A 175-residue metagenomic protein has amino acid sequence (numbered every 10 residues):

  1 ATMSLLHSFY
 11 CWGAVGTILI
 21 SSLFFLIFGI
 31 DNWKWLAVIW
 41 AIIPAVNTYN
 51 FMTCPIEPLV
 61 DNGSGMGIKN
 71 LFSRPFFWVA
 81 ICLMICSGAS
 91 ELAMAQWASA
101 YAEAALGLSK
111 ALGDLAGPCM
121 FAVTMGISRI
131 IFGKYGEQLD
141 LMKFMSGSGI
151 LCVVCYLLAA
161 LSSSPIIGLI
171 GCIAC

Functional and structural regions predicted by a protein language model:
T2-I56: Helix-loop-helix hairpin linking two adjacent transmembrane segments in secondary transporters
M3, F76-I81, M145, G168: Hydrophobic alpha-helix/TM-entry signal in multi-pass membrane transporters
M3, L108-P118, L141, M145 (+1 more regions): Juxtamembrane helix-start elements in MFS-like secondary transporters
L5, F9-G13, C86, M120-T124 (+2 more regions): Small/hydrophobic positions within alpha-helical transmembrane segments of multi-pass membrane transporters
F25, S128-D140: Helix-to-loop junctions at the C-terminal end of transmembrane segments in multipass secondary transporters
I56-I81: Juxtamembrane intracellular "pre-TM" segments in multi-pass secondary transporters
R74-I127: Extracytoplasmic gate region of multi-pass secondary transporters
L139-C175: C-terminal transmembrane helical hairpin of 12-TM major facilitator-type secondary transporters
